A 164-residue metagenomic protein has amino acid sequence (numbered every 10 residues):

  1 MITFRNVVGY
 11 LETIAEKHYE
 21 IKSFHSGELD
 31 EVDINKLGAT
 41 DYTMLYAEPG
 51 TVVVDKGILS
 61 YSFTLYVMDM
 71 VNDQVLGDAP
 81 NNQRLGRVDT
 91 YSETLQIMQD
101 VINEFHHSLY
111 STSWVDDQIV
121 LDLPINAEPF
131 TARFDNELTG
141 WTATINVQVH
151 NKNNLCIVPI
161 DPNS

Functional and structural regions predicted by a protein language model:
M1-S26, E48-S164: Charged, amphipathic alpha-helical segments and their flanking helix caps
E28-I34, G38-T40: Conserved functional micro-motifs across diverse proteins
A39-G50: A short, hydrophobic beta-strand-centered structural micro-motif
